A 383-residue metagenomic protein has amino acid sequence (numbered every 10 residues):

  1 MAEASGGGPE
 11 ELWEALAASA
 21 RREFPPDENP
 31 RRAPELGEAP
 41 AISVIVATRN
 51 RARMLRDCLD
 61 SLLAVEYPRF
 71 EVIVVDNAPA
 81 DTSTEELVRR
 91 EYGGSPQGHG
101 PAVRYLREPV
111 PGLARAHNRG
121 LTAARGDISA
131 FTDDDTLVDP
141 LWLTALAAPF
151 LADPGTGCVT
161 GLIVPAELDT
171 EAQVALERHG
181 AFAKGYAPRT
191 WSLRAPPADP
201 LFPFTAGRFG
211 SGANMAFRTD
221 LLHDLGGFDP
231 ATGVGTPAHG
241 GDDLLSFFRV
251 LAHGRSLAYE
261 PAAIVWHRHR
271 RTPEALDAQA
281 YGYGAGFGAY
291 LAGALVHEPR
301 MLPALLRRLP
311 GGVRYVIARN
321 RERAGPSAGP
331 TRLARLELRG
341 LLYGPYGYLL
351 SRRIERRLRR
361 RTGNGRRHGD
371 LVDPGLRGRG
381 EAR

Functional and structural regions predicted by a protein language model:
A2-S61: N-proximal low-complexity "stem/linker" segments adjacent to membrane-targeting elements
G7, Q279-G282, P299-R383: Non-catalytic, C-terminal membrane-associated alpha-helical segments of glycosyltransferases
S61-R107: Acidic donor-binding segment of Leloir-type glycosyltransferases
E108-A124: Glycine-rich, basic loop-to-helix element that forms the pyrophosphate-binding segment of sugar-nucleotide handling
S129: Short aromatic/hydrophobic "clamp" motif used to bind/position activated sugar donors
L141-A183: Conserved donor NDP-sugar-binding/catalytic core segment of glycosyltransferases
H179-G207: Short, flexible, basic/aromatic active-site loop/helix in glycosyltransferases
G210-A213, V234-F248: Acidic donor-binding loop at a coil-to-helix junction in glycosyltransferase catalytic cores that engages
